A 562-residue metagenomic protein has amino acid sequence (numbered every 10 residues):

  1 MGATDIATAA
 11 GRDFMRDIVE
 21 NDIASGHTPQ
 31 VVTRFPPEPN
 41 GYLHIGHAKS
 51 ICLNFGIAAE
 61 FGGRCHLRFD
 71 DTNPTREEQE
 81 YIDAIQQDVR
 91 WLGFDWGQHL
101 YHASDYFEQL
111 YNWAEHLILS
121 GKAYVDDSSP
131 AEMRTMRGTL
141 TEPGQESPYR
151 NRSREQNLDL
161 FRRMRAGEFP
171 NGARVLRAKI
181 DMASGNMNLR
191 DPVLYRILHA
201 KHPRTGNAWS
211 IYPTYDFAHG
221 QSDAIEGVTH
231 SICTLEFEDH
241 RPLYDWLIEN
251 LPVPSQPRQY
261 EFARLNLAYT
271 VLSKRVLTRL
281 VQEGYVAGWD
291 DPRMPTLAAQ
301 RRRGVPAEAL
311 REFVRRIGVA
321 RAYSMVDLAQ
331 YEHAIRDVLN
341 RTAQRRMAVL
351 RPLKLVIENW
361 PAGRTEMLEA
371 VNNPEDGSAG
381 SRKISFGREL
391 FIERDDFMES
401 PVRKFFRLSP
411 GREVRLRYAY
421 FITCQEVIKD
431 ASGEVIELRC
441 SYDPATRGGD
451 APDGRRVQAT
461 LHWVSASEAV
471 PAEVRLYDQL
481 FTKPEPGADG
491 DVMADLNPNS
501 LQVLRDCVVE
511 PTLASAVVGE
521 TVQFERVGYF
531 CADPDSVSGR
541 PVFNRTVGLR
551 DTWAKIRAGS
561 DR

Functional and structural regions predicted by a protein language model:
T8-E20, A24-Q86, P203-T234: N-terminal catalytic cores of NTP/NDP-binding nucleotidyl/phosphoryl-transfer enzymes
G26, N54, I85, L117 (+3 more regions): Residue-level signal for inorganic ion chemistry
T28, F94, A123, P170 (+9 more regions): Intrinsically disordered or highly flexible coil/loop and linker segments, enriched in small and charged/polar residues
P36-N40, R68-R76, Q98-E108, A131 (+5 more regions): Conserved short loop/turn motifs at secondary-structure junctions
D71-N73, Q79, H116-L277, I335 (+3 more regions): Active-site cores that bind ATP or allylic diphosphates and position pyrophosphate for catalysis
Y81-F107, W113-H116, G121-Y124: A glycine-rich helix N-cap at a beta->alpha junction
F237-R241, D245-L247, E308-R311, R315-G318 (+1 more regions): Core subunits and conserved enzymes of cellular information-processing and envelope-translocation systems across
S255-A334, V338: Long, charged, mostly alpha-helical binding arms that flank functional sites
